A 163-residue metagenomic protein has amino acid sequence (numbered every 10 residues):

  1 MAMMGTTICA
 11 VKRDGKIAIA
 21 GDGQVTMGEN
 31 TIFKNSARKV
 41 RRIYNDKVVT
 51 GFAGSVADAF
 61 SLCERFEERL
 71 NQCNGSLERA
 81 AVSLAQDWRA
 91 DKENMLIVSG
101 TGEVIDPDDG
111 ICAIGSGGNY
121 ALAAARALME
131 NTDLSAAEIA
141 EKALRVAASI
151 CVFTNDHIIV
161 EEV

Functional and structural regions predicted by a protein language model:
M1-K92, N119-Y120, M129-L134: Conserved short S/T/G-enriched processing/targeting/catalytic segments and their helical context
A2-C9, D87, D91, M95 (+4 more regions): C-terminal binding/interaction regions
G21-G23, E29-I32, S61-C63, I97-G102 (+3 more regions): Short acidic, glycine/serine/threonine-rich loops at helix termini
N30, R38, N45-V48, E103 (+3 more regions): Short capping/connector residues at structural and topological boundaries
